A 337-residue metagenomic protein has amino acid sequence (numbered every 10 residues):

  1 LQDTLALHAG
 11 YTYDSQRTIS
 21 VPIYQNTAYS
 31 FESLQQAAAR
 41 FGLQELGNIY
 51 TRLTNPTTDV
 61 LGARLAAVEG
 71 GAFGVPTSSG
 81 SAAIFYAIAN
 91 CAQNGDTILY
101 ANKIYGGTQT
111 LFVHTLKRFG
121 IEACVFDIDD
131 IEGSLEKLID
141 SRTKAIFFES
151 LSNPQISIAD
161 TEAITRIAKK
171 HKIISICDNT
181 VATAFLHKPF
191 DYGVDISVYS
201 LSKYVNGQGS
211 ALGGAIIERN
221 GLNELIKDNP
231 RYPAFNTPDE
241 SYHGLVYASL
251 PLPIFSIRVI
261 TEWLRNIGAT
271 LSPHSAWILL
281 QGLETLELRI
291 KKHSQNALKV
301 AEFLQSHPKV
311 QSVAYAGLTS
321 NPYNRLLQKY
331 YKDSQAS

Functional and structural regions predicted by a protein language model:
L1-N48: N-terminal glycine-rich, Lys/His-bearing helix-loop that initiates the first secondary-structure elements of many
D3-T12, F73-S306, A314, R325: Conserved PLP-enzyme active-site core in the AAT-like
D14, S30-L34, N223-E224, L286 (+1 more regions): Short, acidic Gly/Pro/Ser/Thr-rich loop/turn segments
D14-Q16, G268, Y330: Short secondary-structure boundary/capping segments
S20, Y24, L298, A314-S337: Conserved glycine-rich beta-strand-loop-beta hairpin in the small C-terminal domain of fold type I
A28-F85, G107-T115: Conserved N-terminal alpha-helix of the aminotransferase class I/II PLP-enzyme fold
E45, L283, Q335-S337: Short, solvent-exposed beta-strand edge segments and adjacent coil->beta transition regions
K309: Hard-cation-handling environments
